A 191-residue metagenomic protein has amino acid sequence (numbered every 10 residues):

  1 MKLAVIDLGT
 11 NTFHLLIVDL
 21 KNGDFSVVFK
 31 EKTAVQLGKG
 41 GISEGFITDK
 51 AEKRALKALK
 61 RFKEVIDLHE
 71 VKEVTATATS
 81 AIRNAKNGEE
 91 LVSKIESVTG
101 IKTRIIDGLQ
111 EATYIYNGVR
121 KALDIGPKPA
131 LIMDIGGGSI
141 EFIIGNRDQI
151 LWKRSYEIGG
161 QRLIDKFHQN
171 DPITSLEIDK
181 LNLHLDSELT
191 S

Functional and structural regions predicted by a protein language model:
M1-T10, L16-I132, I143-S191: Nucleotide/phosphate-binding catalytic cleft detector across ATP-hydrolyzing and phosphate-transferring enzymes
G136-S139: Active-site-adjacent helix-turn-beta-strand microarchitecture at beta-sheet edges that either contains or buttresses
